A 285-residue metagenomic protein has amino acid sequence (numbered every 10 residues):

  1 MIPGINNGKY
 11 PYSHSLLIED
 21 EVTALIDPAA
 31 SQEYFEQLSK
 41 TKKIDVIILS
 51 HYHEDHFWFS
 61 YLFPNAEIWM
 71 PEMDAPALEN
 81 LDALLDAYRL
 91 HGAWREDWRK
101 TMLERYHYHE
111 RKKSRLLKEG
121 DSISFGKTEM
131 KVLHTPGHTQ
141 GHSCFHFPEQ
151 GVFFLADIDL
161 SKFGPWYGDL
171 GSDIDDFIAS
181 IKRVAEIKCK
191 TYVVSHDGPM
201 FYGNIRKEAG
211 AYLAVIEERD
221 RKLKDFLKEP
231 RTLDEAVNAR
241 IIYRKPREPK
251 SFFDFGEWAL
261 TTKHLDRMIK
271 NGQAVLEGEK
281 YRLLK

Functional and structural regions predicted by a protein language model:
M1-K40, S143-I158: Conserved beta-strand hairpin/beta-sheet module of binuclear metal-dependent hydrolase folds, prominently
I2-I5, L17-I18, L116-P148: Core dinuclear metal-dependent hydrolase active-site scaffold
P11-Y12, A30-S124: Active-site HxH/HxHxD metal-binding segment of metal-dependent hydrolases
E19-V22, K40-I44, Y61-E67, P148-G151 (+2 more regions): Short glycine/proline-enriched coil/turn segments at helix->beta-strand junctions
I26-A29, I44-D55, I68-P71, V132-G137 (+2 more regions): Active-site neighborhood of phospho(di)ester-bond hydrolases with catalytic His/Asp-centered motifs
A30, R115, S172-D176, V215 (+1 more regions): Soluble or luminal CAZymes and related metallo-dependent hydrolases
E129-D220: Metallo-beta-lactamase
K222-K285: C-terminal regulatory/interaction regions
